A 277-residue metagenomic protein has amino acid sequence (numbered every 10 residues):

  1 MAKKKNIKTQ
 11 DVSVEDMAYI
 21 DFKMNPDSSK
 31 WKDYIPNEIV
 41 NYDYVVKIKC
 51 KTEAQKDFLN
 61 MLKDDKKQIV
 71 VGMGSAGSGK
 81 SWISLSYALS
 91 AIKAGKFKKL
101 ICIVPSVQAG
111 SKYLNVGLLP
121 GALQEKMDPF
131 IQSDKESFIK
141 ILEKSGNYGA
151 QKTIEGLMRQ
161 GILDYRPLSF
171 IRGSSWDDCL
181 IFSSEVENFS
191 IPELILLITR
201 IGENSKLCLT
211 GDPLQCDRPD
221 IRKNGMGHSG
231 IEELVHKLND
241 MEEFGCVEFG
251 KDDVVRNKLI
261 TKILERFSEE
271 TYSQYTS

Functional and structural regions predicted by a protein language model:
A2-I7, V14, A18-Y19, P36-M61 (+2 more regions): Conserved helicase motor core of SF1/SF2 NTP-dependent helicases
K23-D27, K32-I35: Non-catalytic accessory regions used for complex assembly or targeting
